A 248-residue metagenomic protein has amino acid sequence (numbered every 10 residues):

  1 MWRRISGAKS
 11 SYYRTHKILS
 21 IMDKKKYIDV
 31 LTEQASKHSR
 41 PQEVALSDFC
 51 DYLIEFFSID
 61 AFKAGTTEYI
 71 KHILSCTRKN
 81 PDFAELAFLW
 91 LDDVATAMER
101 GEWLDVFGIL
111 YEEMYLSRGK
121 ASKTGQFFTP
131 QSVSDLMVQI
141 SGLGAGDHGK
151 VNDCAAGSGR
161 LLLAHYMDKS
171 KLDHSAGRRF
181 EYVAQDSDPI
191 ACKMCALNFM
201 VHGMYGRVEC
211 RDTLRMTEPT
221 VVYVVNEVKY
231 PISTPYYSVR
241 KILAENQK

Functional and structural regions predicted by a protein language model:
Y12-Y13: Aromatic (phenylalanine/tyrosine) cluster motif
H16-D173: Class I S-adenosyl-L-methionine
R100-L104, C195-G206, R240-K248: Generic hydrophobic segment detector
P130-V228: Conserved S-adenosyl-L-methionine
T220-K248: SAM/dcSAM-binding transferase cores
